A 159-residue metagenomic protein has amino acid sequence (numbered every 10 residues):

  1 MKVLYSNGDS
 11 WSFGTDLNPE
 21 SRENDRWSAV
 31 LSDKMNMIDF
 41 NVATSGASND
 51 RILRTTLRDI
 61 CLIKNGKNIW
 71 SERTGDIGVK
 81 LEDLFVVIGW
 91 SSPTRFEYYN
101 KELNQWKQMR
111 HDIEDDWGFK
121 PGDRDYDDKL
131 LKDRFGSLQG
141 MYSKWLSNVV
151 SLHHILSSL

Functional and structural regions predicted by a protein language model:
M1-C61: Serine-esterase "nucleophile elbow" of acetyl-processing enzymes
I60-L159: Alpha-helical cap/lid subdomain in secreted, periplasmic, or secretory-pathway luminal O-acyl-processing enzymes
